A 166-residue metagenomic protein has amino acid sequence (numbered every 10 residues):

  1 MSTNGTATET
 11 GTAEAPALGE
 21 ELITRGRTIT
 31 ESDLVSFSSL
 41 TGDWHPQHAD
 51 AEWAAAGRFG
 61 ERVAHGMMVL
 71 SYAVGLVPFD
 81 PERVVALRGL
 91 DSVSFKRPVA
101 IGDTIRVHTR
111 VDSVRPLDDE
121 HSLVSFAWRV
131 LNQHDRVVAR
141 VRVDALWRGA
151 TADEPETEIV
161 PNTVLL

Functional and structural regions predicted by a protein language model:
M1-L18, V99-D103, H108-L166: HotDog/MaoC-like acyl-thioester-processing domains
S2-R88, A150-L166: Hot-dog-fold acyl-thioester-processing enzymes
T24-I29, V93, V143-A145: Generic detection of short hydrophobic beta-strand segments and adjacent strand-loop junctions
E82-D103, V107-T109: Mid-chain, well-packed structural core segment of small domains
